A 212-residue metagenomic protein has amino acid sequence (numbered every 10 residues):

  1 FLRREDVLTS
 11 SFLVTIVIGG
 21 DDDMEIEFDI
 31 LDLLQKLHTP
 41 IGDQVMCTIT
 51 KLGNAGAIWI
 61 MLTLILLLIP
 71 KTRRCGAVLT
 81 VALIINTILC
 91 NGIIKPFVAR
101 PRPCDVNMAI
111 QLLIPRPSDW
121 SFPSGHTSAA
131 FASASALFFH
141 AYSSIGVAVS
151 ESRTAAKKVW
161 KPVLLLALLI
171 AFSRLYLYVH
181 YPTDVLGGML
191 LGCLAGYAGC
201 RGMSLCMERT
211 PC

Functional and structural regions predicted by a protein language model:
F1-L2, D6, S10-L13, V149-S150 (+1 more regions): Intrinsically disordered, low-complexity segments enriched in serine/proline and basic residues
L8, L13-A57, N91-D119: N-terminal transmembrane-helix/juxtamembrane module of multi-pass inner/ER membrane proteins
D23-L33, T72-A77, W120-S124, S128-A132: Hydrophobic alpha-helical transmembrane segments
I41-G42, K71-G76, T154-V159: Membrane-helix interface segments
L62, Q111-C212: Membrane-embedded catalytic cores of phosphoryl/pyrophosphoryl-handling enzymes
T63-I88: Interfacial segments of alpha-helical transmembrane regions
I65, I85, L89, I93-I94 (+1 more regions): Alpha-helical membrane-inserting segments
V81-F97, V159-R174: Small-polar-interrupted transmembrane alpha-helices in polytopic inner-membrane proteins
